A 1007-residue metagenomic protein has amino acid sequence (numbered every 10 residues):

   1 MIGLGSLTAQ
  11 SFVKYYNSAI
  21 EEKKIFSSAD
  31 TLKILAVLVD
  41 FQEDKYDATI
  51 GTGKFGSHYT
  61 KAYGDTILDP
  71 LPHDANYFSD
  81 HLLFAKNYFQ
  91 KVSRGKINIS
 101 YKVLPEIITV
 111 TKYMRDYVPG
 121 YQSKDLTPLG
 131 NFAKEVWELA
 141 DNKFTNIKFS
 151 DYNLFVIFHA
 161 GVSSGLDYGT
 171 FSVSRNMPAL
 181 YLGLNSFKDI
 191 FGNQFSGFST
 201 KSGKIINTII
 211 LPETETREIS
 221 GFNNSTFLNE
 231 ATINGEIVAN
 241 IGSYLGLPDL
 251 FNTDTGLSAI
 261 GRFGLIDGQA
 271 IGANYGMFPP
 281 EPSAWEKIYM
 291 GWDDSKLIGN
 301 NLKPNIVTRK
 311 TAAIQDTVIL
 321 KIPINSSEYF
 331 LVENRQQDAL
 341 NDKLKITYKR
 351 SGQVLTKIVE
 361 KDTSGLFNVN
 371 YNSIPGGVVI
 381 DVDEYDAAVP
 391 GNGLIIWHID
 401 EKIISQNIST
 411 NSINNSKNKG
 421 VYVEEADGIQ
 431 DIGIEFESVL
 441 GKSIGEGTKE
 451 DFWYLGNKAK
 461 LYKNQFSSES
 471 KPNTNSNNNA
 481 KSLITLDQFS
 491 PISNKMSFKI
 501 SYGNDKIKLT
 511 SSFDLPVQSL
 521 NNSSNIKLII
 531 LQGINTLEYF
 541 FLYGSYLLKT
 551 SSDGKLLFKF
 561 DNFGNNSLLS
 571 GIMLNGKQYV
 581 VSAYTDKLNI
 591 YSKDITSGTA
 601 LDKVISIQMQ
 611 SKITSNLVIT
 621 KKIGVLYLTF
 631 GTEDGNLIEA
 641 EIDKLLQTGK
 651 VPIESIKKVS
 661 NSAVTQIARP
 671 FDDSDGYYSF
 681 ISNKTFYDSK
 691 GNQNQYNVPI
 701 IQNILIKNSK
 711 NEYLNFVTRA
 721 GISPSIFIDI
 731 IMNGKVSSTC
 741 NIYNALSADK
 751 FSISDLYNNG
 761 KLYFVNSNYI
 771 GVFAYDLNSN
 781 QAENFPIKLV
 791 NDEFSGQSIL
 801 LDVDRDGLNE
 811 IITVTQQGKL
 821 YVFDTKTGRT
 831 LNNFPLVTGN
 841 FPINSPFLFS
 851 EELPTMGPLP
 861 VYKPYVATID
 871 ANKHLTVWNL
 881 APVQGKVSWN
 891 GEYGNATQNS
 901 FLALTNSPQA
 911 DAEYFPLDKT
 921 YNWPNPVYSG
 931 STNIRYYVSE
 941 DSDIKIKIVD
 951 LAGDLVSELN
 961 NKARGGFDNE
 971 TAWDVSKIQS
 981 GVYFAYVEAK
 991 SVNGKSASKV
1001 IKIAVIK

Functional and structural regions predicted by a protein language model:
T8-A259, F263, D267-M277, E281-E286 (+3 more regions): Active-site-proximal segment of zinc-dependent metalloprotease catalytic domains
D47-S79, L83, N87, D167-S220 (+2 more regions): Non-catalytic C-terminal accessory/binding modules of secreted extracellular proteins
N504-F915, S942: Extracytoplasmic/lumenal domain signature
T827-G828, I948-V956, Y983: Short, glycine-anchored, charge-dense loop/turn motifs used at functional sites
P908-I948, N969-W973, V992-G994: Glycine-centered coil/turn sites that cap beta-strands in beta-rich domains
N933, V982-Y986: Short, conserved beta-strand segments of beta-strand-rich sandwich/propeller modules, principally
L955-Q979, E988-K999: Glycine-centered tight-turn motifs at strand-turn-strand junctions
K1002-K1007: Short beta-strand edge segments in extracellular beta-sheet folds
